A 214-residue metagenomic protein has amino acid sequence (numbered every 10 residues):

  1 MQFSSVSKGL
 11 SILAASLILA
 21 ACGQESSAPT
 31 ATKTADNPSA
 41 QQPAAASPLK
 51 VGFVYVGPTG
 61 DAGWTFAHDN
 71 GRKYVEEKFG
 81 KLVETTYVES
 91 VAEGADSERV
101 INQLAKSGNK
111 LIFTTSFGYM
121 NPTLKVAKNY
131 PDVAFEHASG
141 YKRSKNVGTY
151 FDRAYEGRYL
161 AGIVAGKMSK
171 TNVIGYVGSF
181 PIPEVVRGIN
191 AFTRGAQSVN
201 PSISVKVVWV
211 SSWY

Functional and structural regions predicted by a protein language model:
M1-L10: Bacterial N-terminal signal peptides that target proteins for export
L10-S16: Sec-dependent N-terminal signal peptides
I18-A21: C-terminal motif of bacterial Sec signal peptides marking the signal peptidase cleavage site
Q24-E25: Short, conserved catalytic or interaction motifs in soluble domains
P29-Y214: A residue-level marker of the well-folded mature domains of exported/periplasmic proteins
